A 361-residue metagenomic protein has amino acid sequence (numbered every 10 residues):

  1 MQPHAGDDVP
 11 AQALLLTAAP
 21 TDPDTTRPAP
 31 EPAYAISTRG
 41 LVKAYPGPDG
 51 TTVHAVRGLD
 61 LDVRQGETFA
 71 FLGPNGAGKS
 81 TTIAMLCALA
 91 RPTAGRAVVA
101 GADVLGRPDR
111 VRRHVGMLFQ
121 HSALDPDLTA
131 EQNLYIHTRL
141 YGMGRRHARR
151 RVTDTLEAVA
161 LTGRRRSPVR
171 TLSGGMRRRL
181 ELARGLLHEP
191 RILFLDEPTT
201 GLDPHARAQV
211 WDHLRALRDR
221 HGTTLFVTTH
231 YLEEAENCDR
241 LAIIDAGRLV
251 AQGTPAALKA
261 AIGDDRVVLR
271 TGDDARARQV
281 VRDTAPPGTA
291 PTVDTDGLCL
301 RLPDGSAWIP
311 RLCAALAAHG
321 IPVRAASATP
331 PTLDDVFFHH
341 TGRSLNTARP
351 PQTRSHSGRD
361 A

Functional and structural regions predicted by a protein language model:
Y135, R139, R146-R164: Conserved ABC ATPase "signature" region
E189: Conserved catalytic motifs of ABC-family nucleotide-binding domains
L193-D196: Catalytic Walker B motif of ABC-type/P-loop ATPase nucleotide-binding domains
G263-H340: Short, charged/small-residue-rich alpha-helical element at the C-terminal edge of ABC transporter nucleotide-binding
